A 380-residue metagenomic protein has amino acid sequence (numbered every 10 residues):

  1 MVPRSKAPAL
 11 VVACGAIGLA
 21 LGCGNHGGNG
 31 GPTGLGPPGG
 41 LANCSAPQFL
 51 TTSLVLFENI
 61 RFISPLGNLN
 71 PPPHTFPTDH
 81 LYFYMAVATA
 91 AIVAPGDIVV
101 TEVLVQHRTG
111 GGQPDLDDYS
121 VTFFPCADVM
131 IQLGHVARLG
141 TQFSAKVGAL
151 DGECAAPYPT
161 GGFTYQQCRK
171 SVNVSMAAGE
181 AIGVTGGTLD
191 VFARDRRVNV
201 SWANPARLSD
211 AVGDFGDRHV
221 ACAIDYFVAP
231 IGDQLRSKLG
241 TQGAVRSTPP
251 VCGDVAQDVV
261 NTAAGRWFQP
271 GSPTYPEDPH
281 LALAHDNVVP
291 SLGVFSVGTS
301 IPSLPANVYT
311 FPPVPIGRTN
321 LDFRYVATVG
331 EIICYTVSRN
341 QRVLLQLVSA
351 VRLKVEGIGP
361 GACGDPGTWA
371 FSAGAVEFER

Functional and structural regions predicted by a protein language model:
M1-V12: Bacterial N-terminal signal peptides that target proteins for export
A20-G22: C-terminal motif of bacterial Sec signal peptides marking the signal peptidase cleavage site
G24-G27: Bacterial signal peptide processing site
G34-A127, S175-A178, G187, V212 (+3 more regions): Surface-exposed, glycine-biased beta-strand/turn segments
P95-C168, L189: Zn2+-dependent peptidoglycan hydrolase active-site motif and core
F163-G186: Beta-rich strand-turn-strand
L189-A211: Short, compositionally biased
V314-R380: Beta-sheet ligand-binding and adhesion/scaffold domains
